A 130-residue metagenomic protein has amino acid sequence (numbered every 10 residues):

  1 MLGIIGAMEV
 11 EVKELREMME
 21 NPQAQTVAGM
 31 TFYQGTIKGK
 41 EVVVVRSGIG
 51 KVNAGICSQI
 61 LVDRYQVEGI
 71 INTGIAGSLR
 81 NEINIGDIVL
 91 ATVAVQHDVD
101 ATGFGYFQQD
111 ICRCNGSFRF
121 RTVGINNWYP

Functional and structural regions predicted by a protein language model:
M1-M19: Short, conserved "active-site rim" segments that organize catalytic pockets and cofactor/ligand binding
L2, Q25-P130: Glycine-rich phosphate- or other oxyanion-binding loops that anchor nucleotides, phosphorylated ligands
M18-T26: Short secondary-structure junctions
